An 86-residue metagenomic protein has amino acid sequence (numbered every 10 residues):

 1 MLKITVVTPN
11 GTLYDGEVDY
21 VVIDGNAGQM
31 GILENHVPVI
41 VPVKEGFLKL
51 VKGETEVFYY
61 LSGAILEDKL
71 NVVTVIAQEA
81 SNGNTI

Functional and structural regions predicted by a protein language model:
L2-I86: Compact, glycine-rich, soluble single-domain proteins
